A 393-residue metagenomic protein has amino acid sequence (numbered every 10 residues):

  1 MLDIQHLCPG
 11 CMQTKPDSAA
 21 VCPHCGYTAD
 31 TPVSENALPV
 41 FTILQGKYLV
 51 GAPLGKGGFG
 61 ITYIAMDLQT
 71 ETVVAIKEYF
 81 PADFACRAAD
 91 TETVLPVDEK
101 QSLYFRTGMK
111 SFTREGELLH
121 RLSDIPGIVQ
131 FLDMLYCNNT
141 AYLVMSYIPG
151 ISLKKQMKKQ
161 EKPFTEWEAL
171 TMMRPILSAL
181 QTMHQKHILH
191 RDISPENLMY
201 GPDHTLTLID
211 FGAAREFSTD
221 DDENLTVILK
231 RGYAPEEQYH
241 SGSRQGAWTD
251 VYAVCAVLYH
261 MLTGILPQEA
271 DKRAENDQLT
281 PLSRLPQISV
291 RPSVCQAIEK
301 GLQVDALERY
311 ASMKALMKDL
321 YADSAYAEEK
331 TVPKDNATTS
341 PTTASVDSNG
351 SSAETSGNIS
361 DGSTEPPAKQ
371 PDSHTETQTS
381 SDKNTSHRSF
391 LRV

Functional and structural regions predicted by a protein language model:
G51-G57, T62: Protein kinase glycine-rich loop
A89-L122: AlphaC helix of the eukaryotic protein kinase fold
M134: Activation-segment/catalytic-loop signature of the eukaryotic protein kinase fold
N138-S152, Q156: Conserved short submotifs of the Hanks-type protein kinase catalytic core that shape the nucleotide-binding pocket
M172-M173: Activation segment signature within eukaryotic-like protein kinase domains
I176-I188: Protein kinase catalytic-loop region centered on the HRD/HxD motif
G232-E329: C-terminal lobe helix-coil module of Hanks-type protein kinase domains
